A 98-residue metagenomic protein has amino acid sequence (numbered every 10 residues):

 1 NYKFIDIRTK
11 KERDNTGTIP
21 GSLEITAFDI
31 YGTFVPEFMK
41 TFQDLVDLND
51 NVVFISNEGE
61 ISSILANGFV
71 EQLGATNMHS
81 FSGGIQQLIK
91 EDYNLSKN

Functional and structural regions predicted by a protein language model:
F4-D6: Structural scaffold elements adjacent to functional motifs in cytosolic proteins
K10-N51, E60-N98: Rhodanese-like catalytic fold shared by cysteine-dependent sulfurtransferases and DSP/PTP-type phosphatases
F54-S56: Short, surface-exposed ligand- or partner-binding patches at beta-edge/loop junctions that are enriched in aromatics
